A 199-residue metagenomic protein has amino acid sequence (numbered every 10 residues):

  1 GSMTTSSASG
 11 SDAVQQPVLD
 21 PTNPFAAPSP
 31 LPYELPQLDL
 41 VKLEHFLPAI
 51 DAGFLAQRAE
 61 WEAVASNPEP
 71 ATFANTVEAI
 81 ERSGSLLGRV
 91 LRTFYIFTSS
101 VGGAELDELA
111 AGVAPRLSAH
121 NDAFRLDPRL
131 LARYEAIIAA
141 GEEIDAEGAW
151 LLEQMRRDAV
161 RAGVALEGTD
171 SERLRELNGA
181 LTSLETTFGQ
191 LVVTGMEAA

Functional and structural regions predicted by a protein language model:
M3-A199: Zn2+-dependent metallopeptidase catalytic domains
